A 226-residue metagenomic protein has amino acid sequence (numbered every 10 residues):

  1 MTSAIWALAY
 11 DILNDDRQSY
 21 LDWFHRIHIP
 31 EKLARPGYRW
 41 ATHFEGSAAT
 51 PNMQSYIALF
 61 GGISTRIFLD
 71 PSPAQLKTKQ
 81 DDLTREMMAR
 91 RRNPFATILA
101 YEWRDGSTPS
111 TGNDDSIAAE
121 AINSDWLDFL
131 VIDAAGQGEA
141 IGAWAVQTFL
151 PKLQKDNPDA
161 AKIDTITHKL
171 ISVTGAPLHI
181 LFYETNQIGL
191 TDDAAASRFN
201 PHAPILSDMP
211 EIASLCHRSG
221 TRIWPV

Functional and structural regions predicted by a protein language model:
M1-V226: Macromolecular interaction modules
